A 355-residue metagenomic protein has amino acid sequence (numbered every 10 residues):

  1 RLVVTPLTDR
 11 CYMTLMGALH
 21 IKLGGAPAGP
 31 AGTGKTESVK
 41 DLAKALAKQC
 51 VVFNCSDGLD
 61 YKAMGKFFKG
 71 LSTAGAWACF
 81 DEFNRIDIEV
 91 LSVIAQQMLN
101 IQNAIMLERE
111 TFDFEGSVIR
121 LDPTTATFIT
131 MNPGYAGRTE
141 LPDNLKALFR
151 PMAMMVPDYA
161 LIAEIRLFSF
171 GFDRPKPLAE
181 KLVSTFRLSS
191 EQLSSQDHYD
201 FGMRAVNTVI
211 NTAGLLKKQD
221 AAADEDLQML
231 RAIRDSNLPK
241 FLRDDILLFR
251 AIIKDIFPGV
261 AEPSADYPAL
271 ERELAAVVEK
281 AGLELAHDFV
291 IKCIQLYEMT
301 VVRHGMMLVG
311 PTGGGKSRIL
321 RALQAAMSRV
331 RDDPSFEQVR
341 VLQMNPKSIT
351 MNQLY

Functional and structural regions predicted by a protein language model:
R1-D9, S56, L274-F289, L354: Dynamic helix-loop-helix/coil hinge segments at AAA+ ATPase domain boundaries and subdomain interfaces
H20-V52, K69-G70, M306-Q343: Walker A/P-loop
L23-G24, Q49, A74-A78, E89 (+2 more regions): Loop/turn-to-beta-strand initiation segments
K48-Q49, A136-A160, V339: A short helix-turn-beta junction within AAA+ P-loop NTPase domains corresponding to the substrate/partner-engaging
C50-G75, N352-Y355: Short glycine-rich substrate-engagement loop in P-loop NTPases that contacts/grips substrate
C55, E82-F83: Walker B catalytic acidic pair
F68-K69, N84-L121, A126, N132-Y135 (+2 more regions): Conserved catalytic/switch belt of AAA+ P-loop NTPases
P123-F128, A147-M306, S348: Alpha-helical lid/collar subdomain of P-loop NTPases
